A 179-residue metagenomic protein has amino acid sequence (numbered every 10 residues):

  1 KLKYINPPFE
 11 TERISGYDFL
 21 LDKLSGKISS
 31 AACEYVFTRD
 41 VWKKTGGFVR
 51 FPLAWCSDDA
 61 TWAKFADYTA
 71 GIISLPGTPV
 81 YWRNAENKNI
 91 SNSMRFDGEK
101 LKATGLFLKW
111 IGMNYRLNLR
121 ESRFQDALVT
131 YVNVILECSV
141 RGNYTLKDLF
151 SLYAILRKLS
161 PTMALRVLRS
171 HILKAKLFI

Functional and structural regions predicted by a protein language model:
K1-T11, V36, M163-L168, I172 (+1 more regions): Short intrinsically disordered, low-complexity coil segments enriched in acidic
L2-R95: Conserved nucleotide-sugar donor-binding catalytic segment
T45-V49, Y115, S139: Short amphipathic alpha-helical interaction patches enriched in hydrophobic/aromatic residues with interspersed Lys/Arg
A54, A70, T78-E86, S91-L119 (+1 more regions): Catalytic core of nucleotide-sugar-dependent glycosyltransferases
D59-W62, T104, V132: Hydrophobic alpha-helical core bundles mediating ligand binding, dimerization, or RNAP-core interactions
L119-D126, V167: Structural motif
Q125-C138: Amphipathic alpha-helical repeat scaffolds of TPR domains
I135-I179: Membrane-interface aromatic/basic loop that binds lipid-linked glycans or pyrophosphate carriers, typified by
